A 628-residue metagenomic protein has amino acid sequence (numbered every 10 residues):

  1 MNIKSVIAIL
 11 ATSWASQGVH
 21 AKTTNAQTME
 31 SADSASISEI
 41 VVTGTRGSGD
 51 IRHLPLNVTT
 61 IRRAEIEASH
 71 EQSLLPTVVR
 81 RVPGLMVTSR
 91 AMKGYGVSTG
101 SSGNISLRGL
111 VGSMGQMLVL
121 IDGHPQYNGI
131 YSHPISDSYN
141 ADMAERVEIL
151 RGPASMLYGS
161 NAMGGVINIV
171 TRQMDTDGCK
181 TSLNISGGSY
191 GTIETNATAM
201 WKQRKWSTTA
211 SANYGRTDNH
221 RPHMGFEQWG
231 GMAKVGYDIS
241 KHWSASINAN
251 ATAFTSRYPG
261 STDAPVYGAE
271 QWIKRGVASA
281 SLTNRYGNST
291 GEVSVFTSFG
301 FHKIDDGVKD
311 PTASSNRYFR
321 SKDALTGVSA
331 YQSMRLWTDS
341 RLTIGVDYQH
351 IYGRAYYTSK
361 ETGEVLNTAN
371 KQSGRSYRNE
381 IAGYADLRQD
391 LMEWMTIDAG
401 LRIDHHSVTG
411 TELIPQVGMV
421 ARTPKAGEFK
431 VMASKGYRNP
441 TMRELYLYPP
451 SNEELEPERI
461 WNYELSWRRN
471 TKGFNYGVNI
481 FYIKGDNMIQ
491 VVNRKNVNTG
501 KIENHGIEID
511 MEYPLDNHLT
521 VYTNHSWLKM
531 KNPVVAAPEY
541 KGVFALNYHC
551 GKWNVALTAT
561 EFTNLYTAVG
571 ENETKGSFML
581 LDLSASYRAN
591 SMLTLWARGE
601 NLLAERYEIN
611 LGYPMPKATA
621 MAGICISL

Functional and structural regions predicted by a protein language model:
A21-E67, L75: Short, acidic, small-residue-rich periplasmic hinge/interaction motif at the N-terminus of Gram-negative outer-membrane
P76-H124: Extracytoplasmic beta-strand/coil segments of soluble accessory domains associated with Gram-negative outer-membrane
H124-R151: Short acidic/polar hinge/loop motifs at secondary-structure boundaries that mediate gating or recognition
V166, T171-W201, A212, T217-M224: Short strand-turn segments of transmembrane beta-barrel domains in outer membranes, especially the first one or two
K205-T209, H242-I247, G287-E292, F301 (+7 more regions): Repeated loop/turn-to-beta-strand initiation elements of outer-membrane beta-barrel proteins
T217-M224, Q228, H242-L325: Flexible loop and strand-edge segments within Gram-negative outer membrane beta-barrel domains
T262-R285, S321, S376-R378, A426-E428 (+5 more regions): Outer-membrane beta-barrel signature, preferentially recognizing the C-terminal barrel domain of Gram-negative
D390-E393, F481-K484, N498-A568, S591-R598 (+1 more regions): Gram-negative outer-membrane beta-barrel transporters
